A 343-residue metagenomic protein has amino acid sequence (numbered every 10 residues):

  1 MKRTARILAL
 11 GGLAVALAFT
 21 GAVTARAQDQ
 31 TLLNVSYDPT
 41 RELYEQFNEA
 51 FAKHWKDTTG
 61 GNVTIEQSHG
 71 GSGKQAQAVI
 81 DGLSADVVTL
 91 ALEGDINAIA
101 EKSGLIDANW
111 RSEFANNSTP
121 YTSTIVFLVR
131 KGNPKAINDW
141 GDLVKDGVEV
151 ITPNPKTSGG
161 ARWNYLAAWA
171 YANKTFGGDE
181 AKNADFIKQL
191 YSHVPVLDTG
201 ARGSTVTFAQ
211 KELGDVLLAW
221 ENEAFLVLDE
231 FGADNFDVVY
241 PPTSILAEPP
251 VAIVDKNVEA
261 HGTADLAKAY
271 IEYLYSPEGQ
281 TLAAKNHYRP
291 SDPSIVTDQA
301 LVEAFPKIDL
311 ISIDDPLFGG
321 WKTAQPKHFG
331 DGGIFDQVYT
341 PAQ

Functional and structural regions predicted by a protein language model:
M1-G12, G21: Bacterial N-terminal signal peptides that target proteins for export
G21-A27: Sec/Tat signal peptide C-region and signal peptidase I cleavage site
Q28-T157, Y339-T340: N-terminal segment of the mature folded domain
V35-Y37, F114, V129-K131, E149-F176 (+2 more regions): Short beta-strand->loop
T119-S123, A184-Y191, D198-T199, F231-A264 (+1 more regions): Periplasmic-binding protein-like
G132-N138, T157, A170-G178, N257-D265: Short helix-loop capping/hinge motifs at secondary-structure junctions, enriched in acidic/polar residues
T175-P242: Ligand-binding pocket segment of bilobal, Venus flytrap-like solute-binding proteins
V258-Q343: Extracellular/periplasmic juxtamembrane helices and adjacent flexible linkers that interface with membrane partners
